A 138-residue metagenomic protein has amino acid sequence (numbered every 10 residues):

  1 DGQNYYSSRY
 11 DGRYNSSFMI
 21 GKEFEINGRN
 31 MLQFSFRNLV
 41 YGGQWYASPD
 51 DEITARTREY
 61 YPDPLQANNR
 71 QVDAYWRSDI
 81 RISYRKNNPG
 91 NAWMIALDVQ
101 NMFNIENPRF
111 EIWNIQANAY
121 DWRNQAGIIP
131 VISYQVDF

Functional and structural regions predicted by a protein language model:
D1-D73, N124-I128: C-terminal extracellular loops and terminal segments of Gram-negative outer membrane beta-barrel proteins
N15-S17, D79, M94: Extracellular structured ligand-interaction cores
N38-E59, Y75-R77, Y84-F138: C-terminal beta-signal and adjacent terminal beta-strands/loops of Gram-negative outer-membrane beta-barrel proteins
